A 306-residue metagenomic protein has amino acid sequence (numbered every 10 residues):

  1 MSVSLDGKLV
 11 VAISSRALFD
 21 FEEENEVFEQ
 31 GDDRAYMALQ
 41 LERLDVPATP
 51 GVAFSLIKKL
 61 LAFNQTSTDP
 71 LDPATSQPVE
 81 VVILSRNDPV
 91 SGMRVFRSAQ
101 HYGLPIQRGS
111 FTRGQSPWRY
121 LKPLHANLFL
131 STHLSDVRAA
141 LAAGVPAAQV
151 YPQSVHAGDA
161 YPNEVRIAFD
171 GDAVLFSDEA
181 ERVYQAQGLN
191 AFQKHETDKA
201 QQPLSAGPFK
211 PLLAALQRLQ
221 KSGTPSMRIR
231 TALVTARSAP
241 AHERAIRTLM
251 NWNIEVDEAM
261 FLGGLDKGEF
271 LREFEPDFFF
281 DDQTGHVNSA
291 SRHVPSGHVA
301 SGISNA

Functional and structural regions predicted by a protein language model:
S2-Q115, Y161, D170-F261: Alpha-helical substrate-recognition element adjacent to the catalytic core
D20, E26-E29, M37-D45, V79 (+8 more regions): A cross-kingdom feature marking solvent-exposed beta-strand/loop segments within repeated, beta-rich binding/scaffold
E164: Phosphate-coordination loops involved in phosphoryl transfer and adenosine-cofactor binding
K194-H195, A290, N305-A306: Short, charged/polar low-complexity linear motifs in solvent-exposed/disordered segments
